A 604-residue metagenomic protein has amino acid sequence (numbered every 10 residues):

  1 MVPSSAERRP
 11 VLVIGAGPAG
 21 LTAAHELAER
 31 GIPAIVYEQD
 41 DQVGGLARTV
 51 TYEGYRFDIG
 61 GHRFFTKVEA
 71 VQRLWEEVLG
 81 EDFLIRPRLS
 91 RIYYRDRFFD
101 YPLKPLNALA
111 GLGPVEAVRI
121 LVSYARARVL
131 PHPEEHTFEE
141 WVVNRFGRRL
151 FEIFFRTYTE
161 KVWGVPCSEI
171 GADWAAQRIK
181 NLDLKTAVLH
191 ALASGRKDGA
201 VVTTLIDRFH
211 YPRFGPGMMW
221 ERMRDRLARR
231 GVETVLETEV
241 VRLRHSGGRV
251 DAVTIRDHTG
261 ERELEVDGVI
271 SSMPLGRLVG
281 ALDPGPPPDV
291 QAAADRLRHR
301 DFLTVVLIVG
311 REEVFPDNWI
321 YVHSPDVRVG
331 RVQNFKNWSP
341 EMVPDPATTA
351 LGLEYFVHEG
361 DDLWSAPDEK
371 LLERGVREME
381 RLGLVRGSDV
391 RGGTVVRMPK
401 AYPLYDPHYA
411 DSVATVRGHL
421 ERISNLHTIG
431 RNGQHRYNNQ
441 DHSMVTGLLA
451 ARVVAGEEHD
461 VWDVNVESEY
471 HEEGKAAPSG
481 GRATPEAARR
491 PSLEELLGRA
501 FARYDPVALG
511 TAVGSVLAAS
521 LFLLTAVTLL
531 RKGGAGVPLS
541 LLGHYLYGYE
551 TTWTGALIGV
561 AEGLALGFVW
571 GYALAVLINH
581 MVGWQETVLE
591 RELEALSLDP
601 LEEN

Functional and structural regions predicted by a protein language model:
R8-V36: N-terminal Rossmann-like FAD-binding beta1-loop-alpha1 element of flavoenzymes
A28-T51: Glycine-rich FAD pyrophosphate-binding loop
R30, T238-S388, V396, A410 (+4 more regions): Mid-domain catalytic core of redox enzymes that form a hydrophobic substrate pocket/lid adjacent to a catalytic redox
E53-L130: Dinucleotide-binding Rossmann-like beta1-alpha1 core, especially the glycine-rich loop that anchors the ADP
A108, V118-L243, E265: Active-site/ligand-binding neighborhood in enzyme catalytic cores
D406-R490: C-terminal lid/capping helical subdomain adjacent to the catalytic/cofactor pocket in oxidative enzymes
R489-N604: Juxtamembrane/disordered regions of integral membrane proteins
